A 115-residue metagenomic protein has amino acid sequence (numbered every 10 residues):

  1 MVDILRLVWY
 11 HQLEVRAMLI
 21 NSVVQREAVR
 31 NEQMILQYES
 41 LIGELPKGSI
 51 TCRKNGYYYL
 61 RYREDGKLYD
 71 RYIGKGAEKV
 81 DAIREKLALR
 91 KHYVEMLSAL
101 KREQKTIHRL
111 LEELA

Functional and structural regions predicted by a protein language model:
M1-A115: A positively charged, amphipathic N-terminal helix/segment that binds anionic biomolecules
